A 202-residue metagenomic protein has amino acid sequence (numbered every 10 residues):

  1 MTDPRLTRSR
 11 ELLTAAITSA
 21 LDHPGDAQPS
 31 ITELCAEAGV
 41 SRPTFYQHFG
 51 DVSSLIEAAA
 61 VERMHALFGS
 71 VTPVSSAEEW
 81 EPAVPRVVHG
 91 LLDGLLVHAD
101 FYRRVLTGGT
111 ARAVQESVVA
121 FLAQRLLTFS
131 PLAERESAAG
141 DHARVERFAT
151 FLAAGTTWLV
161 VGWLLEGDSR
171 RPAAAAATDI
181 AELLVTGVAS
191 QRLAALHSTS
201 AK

Functional and structural regions predicted by a protein language model:
M1-D3: Short Lys/Arg-rich basic patches
R5, S9, W80-A83, V87 (+5 more regions): Conserved acidic
T7-T18, D22, A27-I31, G39 (+4 more regions): An amphipathic alpha-helix adjacent to DNA-recognition modules
S9, I56-R63, V84, T110 (+5 more regions): Hydrophobic/aromatic residues within well-ordered alpha-helical segments
C35: The alpha-helix within a helix-turn-helix
V71-F101, A111: Hydrophobic alpha-helical connector segments
L92-V119, F129-E134: Amphipathic alpha-helical segments used for helix-helix packing
T107, F129-K202: Hydrophobic/aromatic-rich alpha-helical bundle segments in the mid-to-C-terminal region
